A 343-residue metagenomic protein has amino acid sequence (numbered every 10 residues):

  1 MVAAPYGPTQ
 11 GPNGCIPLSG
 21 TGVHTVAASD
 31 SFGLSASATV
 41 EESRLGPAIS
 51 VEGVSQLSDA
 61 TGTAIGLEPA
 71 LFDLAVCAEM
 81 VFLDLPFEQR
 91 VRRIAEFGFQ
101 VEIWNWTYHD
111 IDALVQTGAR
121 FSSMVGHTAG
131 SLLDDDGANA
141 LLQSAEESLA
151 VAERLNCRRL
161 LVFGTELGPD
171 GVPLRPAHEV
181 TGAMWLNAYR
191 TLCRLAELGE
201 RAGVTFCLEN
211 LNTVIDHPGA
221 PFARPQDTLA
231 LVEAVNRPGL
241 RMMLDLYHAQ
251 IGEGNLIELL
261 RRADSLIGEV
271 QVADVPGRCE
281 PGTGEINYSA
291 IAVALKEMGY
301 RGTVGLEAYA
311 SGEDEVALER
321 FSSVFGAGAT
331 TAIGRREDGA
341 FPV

Functional and structural regions predicted by a protein language model:
V2-Y6, Q10-L18, V26-F97, N156-R158 (+3 more regions): Histidine-acidic metal/acid-base catalytic patches
G66-P69, D135-R241, I251, A332-R336 (+1 more regions): Active-site acidic/histidine proton-transfer and metal-coordination neighborhood in alpha/beta enzyme cores
A75, E79, Q89-N105, R120-D136: N-terminal substrate-binding region of glycoside hydrolase catalytic domains
Q100, R120, R158, T205 (+1 more regions): Residue-level detector of anion-binding/catalytic polar loops
I103, F121-S123, L208, L244 (+1 more regions): Hydrophobic residues in well-ordered beta-strands that form the structural core
Y108-L114: Active-site-adjacent beta->alpha loops and helix N-cap segments on the catalytic face of soluble alpha/beta enzymes
R120-G126, V162, L266-D274: Non-cysteine beta-strand/loop elements that form the S-adenosyl-L-methionine
